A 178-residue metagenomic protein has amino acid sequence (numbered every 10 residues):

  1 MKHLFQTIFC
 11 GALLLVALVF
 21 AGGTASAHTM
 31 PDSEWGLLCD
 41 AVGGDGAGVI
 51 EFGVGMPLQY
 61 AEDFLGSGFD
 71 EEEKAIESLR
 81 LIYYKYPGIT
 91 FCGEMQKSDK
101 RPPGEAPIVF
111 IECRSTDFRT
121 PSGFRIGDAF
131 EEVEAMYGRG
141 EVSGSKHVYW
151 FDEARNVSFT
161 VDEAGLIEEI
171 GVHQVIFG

Functional and structural regions predicted by a protein language model:
M1-C10: Bacterial N-terminal signal peptides that target proteins for export
L4, L15-V16, G48, T116: Exposed boundary/loop context
C10-A21: Bacterial N-terminal signal peptides
G22-Y149, E153-V157, D162-G178: Short helix/turn-capping signatures at newly exposed starts of structured segments
